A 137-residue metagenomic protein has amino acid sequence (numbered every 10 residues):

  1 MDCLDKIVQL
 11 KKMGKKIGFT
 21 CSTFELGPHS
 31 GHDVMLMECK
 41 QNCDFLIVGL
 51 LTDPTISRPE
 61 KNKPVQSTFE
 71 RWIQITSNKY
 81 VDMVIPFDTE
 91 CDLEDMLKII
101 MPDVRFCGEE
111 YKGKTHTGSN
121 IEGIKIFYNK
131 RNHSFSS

Functional and structural regions predicted by a protein language model:
M1-S137: Nucleotidyltransferase catalytic core that binds NTPs
